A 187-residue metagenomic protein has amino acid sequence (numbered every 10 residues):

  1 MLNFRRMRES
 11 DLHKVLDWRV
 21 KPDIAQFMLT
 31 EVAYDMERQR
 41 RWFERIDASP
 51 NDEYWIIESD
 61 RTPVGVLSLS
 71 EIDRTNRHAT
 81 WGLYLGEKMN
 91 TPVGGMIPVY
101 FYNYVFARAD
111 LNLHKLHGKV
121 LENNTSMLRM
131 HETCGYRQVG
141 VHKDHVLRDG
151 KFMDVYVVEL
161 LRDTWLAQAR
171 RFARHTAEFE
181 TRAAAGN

Functional and structural regions predicted by a protein language model:
M1-N3, M7-K14, W18, E58-N187: Acyl-donor (CoA/ACP) binding surface of acyl/acetyltransferases
E9-L16, M36, R40, E44: An amphipathic alpha-helix signature
L12, D23-I24, N51, D110: Generic structural signal for secondary-structure transition and capping sites
D17-K21, T30, R45, T133: Residues within well-ordered alpha-helical secondary structure of globular protein domains
D23-R41: Conserved GNAT-fold acetyl-CoA-binding loop/helix
Q26-M28, Y54-W55, Q168-A169: Short, hydrophobic secondary-structure boundary micro-motifs
Y34-R38, I46-A48, L85-G86, H175: Juxtamembrane/interface motifs at transmembrane-helix termini
E44-I56, G65: A short helix-loop-beta-strand connector motif used in the catalytic cores of GNAT acetyltransferases and, in some
